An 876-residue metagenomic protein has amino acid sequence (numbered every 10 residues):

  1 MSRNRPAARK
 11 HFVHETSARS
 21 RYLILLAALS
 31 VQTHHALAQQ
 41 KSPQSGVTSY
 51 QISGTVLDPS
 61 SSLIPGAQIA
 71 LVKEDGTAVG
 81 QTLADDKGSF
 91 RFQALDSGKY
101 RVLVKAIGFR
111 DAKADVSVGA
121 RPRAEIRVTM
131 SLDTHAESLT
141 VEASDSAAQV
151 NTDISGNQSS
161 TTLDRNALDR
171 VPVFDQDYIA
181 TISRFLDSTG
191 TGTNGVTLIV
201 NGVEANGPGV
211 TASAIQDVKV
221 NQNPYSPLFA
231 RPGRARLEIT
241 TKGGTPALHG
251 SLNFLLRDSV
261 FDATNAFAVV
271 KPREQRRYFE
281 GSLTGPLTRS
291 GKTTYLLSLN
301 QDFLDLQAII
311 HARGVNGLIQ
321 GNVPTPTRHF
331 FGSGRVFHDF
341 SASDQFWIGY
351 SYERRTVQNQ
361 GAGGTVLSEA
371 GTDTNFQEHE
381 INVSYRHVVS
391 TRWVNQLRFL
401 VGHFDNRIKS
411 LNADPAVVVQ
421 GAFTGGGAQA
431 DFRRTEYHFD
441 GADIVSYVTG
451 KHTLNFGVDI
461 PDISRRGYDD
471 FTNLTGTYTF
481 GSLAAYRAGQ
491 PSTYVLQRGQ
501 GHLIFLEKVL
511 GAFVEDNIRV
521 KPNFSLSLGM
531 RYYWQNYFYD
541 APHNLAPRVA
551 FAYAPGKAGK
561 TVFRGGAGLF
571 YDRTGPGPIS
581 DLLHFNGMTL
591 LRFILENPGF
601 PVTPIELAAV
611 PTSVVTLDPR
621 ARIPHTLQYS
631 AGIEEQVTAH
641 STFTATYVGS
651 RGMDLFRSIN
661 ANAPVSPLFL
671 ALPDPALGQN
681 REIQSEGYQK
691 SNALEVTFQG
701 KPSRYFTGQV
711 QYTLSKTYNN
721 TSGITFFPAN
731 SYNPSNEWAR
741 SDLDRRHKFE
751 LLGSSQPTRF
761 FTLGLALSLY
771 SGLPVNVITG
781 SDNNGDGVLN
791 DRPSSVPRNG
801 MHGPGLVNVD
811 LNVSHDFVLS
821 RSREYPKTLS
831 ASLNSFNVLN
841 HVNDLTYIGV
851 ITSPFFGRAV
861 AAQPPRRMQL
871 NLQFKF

Functional and structural regions predicted by a protein language model:
V31-T152, G156, D164, G209 (+1 more regions): Periplasm-facing N-terminal accessory domains of Gram-negative outer-membrane beta-barrel systems
D85, R110, A114-S131, E137-G243 (+8 more regions): Periplasmic N-terminal accessory/gating domains of Gram-negative outer-membrane beta-barrel systems
V210, P227-F229, G244-H249, T288-K292 (+9 more regions): Short loop/turn motifs that connect adjacent beta-strands in outer-membrane beta-barrel proteins
P272-T356, D373-V401, P547: Transmembrane beta-barrel wall of Gram-negative outer-membrane proteins
R328, D339-A512, G678-Q679: Replace "related TpsB outer-membrane translocases also match" with "some related outer-membrane beta-barrels such as
A550-E682, G800, P804: Solvent-exposed loop/turn elements at secondary-structure boundaries
H640, T758-R792, H802-D810, S814-F876: C-terminal beta-signal and adjacent terminal beta-strands/loops of Gram-negative outer-membrane beta-barrel proteins
T644-P774: Gram-negative outer-membrane beta-barrel transporters
